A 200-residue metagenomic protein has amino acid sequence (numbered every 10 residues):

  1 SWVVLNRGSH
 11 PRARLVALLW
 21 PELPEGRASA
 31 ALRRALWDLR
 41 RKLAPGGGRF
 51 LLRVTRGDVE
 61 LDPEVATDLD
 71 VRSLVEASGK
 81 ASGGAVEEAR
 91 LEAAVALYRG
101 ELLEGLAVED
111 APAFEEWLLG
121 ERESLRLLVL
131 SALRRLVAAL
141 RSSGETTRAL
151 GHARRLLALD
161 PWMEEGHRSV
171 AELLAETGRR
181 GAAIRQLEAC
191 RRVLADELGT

Functional and structural regions predicted by a protein language model:
S1-R168, A175-A189, A195-D196: Intrinsically disordered, low-complexity protein-interaction/activation regions
